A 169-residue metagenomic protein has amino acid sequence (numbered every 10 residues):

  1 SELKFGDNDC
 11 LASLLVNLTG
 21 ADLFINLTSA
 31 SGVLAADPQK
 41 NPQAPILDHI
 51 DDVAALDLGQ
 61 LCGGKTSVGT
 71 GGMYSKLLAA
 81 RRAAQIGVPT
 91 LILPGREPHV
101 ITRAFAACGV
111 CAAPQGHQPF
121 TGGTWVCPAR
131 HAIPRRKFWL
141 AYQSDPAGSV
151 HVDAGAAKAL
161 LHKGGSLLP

Functional and structural regions predicted by a protein language model:
S1-P169: C-terminal catalytic "cap/lid" subdomain
